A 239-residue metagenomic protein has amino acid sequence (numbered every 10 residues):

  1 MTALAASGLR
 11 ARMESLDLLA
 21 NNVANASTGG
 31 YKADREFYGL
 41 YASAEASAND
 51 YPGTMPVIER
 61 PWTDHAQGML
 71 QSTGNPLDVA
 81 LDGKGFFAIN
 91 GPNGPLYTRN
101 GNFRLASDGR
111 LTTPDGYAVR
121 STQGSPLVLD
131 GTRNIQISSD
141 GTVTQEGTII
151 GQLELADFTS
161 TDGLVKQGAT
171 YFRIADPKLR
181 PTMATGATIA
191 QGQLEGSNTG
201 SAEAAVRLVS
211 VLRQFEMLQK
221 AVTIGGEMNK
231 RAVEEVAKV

Functional and structural regions predicted by a protein language model:
M1-V239: Amphipathic alpha-helical polymerization modules
